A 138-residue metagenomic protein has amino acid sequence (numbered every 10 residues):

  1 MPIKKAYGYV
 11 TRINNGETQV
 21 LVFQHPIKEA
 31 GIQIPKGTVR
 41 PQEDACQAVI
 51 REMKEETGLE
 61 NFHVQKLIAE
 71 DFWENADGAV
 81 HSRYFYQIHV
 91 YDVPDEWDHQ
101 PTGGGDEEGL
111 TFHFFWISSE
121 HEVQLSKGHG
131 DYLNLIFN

Functional and structural regions predicted by a protein language model:
M1, D77-H81, E107: Short coil/turn motifs at beta-sheet boundaries
M1-V20, P41: Conserved N-terminal beta-strand and adjoining loop/helix that marks the start of the Nudix/MutT-like hydrolase domain
I3-Y7, H81-F85, T111: Short hydrophobic/aromatic beta-strand or adjacent loop that forms the aromatic wall/cage of a ligand/substrate-binding
R12-N15, P26, H89-P94, S119-H121: Short loop segments at secondary-structure junctions
E17-L59: Conserved Nudix-box catalytic region and its N-terminal flanking loop in Nudix hydrolases and closely related
I32, A79, F115: Residues that recognize and position ribonucleotide moieties
G58-P94, H99-T102: Active-site segment of metal-dependent pyrophosphate-handling enzymes, primarily the Nudix hydrolase catalytic core
Q87, D98-F137: NUDIX/MutT-family hydrolases
